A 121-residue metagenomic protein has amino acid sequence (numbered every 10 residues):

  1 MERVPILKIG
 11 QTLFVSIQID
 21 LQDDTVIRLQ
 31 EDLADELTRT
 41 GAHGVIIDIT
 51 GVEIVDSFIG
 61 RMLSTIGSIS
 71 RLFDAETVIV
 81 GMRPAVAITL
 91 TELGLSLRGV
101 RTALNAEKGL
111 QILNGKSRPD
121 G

Functional and structural regions predicted by a protein language model:
E2-Q30: STAS-typified acidic loop motif
R3, D74, G99-V100: A generic structural signal for alpha->beta connector loops
R28-D32, M62, K108: Well-ordered alpha-helical segments embedded in enzymatic catalytic cores
D35-L37, A42: Generic long, charged, amphipathic alpha-helical segments
A42-H43, I47-S96: Amphipathic alpha-helical interaction surfaces in cytosolic regulatory modules
G99-G109: Short acidic-hydrophobic, aromatic-tinged amphipathic segments that line or gate anion-handling sites
G115-G121: Intrinsically disordered or compositionally simple regulatory linkers and C-terminal tails in signal-transduction
